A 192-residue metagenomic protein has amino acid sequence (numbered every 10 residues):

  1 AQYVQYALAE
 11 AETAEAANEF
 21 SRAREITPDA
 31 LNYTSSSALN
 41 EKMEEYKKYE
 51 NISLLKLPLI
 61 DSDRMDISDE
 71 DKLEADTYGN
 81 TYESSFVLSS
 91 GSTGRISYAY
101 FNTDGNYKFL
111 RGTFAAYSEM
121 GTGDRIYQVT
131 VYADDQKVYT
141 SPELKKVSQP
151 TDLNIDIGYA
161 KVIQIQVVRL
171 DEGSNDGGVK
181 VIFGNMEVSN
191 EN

Functional and structural regions predicted by a protein language model:
A1-I52: Amphipathic alpha-helical assembly segments used for oligomerization, scaffolding, or translocation
E44-N192: Gly-Asp-aromatic-enriched flexible segments
